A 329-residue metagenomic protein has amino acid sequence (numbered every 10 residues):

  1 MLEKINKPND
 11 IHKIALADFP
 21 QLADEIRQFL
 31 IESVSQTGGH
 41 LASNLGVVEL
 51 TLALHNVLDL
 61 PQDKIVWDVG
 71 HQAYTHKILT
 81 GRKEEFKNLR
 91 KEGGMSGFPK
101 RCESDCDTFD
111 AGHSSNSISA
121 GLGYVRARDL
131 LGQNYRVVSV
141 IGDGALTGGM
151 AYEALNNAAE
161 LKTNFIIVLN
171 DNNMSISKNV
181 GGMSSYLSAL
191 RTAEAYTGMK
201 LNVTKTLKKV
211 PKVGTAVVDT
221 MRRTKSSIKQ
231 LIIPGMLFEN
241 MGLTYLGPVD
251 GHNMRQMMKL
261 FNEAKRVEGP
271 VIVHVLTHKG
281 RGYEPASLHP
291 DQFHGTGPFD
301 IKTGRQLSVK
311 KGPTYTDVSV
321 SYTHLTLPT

Functional and structural regions predicted by a protein language model:
M1-I78, D250, M254: N-terminal amphipathic, basic-rich helices that act as targeting or association modules
K7-H12, I31-G39, E103-D110, L243-G247 (+1 more regions): Glycine- and acidic
H40-L161, Y315-D317, S321-L325: Cofactor-binding active-site loop characterized by glycine-rich and histidine/acidic residues
V66-D68, I167-N170: Short internal beta-strands
R136-V138, N164-I166, P270-I272: Residue-level preference for the first positions of well-ordered beta-strands
A158-E160, N164-L169, S175-S177: Hydrophobic or amphipathic alpha-helical targeting/insertion segments
N173-V318: Long, well-ordered, tryptophan-enriched scaffold segments
